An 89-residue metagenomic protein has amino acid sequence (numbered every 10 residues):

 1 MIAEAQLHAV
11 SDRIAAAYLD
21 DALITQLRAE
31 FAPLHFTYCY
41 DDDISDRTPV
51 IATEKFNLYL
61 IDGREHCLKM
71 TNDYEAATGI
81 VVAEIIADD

Functional and structural regions predicted by a protein language model:
M1-C39: Negatively charged, low-complexity tracts enriched in Asp/Glu with abundant Ser/Thr
R13, P33, V50, C67-K69: Residue-level preference for alpha-helix termini and adjacent loops
A16, I61-N72: Short, highly charge-biased, low-complexity peptide segments
H35-T37, N57-Y59, K69: Short, conserved beta-strand segments within well-ordered enzyme catalytic domains that often line or immediately flank
D42-I44: Short helix/strand-capping turn motifs
D46-E65: Short aromatic-glycine-(Arg/Gly/Cys) micro-motifs in beta-strand/loop hairpins
L68-D89: Ampiphathic alpha-helical segments that act as solvent-exposed interaction surfaces
